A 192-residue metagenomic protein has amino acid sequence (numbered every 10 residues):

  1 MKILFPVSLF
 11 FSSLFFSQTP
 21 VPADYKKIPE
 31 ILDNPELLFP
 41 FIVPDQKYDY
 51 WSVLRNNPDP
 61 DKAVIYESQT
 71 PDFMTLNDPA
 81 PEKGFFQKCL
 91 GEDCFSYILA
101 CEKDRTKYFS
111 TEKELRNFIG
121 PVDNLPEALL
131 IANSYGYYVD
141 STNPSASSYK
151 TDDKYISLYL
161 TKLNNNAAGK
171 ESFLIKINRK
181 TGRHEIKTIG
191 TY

Functional and structural regions predicted by a protein language model:
M1-P20: Bacterial Sec-dependent N-terminal signal peptides
L14, L163-N165, K180: Generic structural motif
P20-D140: Extended, low-hydrophobicity segments enriched in charged/polar residues
E92, D153-K154, G182: Intrinsic-disorder/low-complexity loop/linker signature
N124-E171: Acidic, glycine-rich flexible loop segments
L163-N165, K187-Y192: Short, solvent-exposed aromatic-acidic interface loops
A168-K187: A short, surface-exposed beta-strand/turn
